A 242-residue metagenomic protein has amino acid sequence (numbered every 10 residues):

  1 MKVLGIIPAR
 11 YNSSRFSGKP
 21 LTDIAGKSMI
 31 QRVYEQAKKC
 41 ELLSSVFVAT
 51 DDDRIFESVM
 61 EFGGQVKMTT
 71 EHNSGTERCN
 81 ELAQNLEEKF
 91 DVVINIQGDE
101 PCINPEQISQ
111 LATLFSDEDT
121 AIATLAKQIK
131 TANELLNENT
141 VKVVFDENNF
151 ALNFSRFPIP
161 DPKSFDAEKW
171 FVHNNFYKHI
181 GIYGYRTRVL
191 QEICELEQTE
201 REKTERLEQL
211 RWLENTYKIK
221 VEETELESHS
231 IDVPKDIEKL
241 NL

Functional and structural regions predicted by a protein language model:
K2-A49: N-terminal glycine-rich phosphate-binding loop and ensuing alpha1 helix
G5, V46-V48, V93, A123 (+2 more regions): Hydrophobic/aromatic residues located in beta-strands of well-ordered beta-sheets within soluble catalytic
L43, E88-F90, E118-T120, Y217: Short, high-confidence coil segments that cap the C-terminus of an alpha-helix and link into the following beta-strand
F47, D53-Q110: Short phosphate-binding loop-to-helix
T50-D51, I103, Y185, D232: A conserved hydrophobic position in a structured secondary element of the catalytic/binding core that shapes
E88, W170-L242: Conserved alpha/beta core of the MobA/IspD/sugar-nucleotide pyrophosphorylase nucleotidyltransferase superfamily
N104-L196: Conserved core of the sugar-phosphate nucleotidyltransferase
